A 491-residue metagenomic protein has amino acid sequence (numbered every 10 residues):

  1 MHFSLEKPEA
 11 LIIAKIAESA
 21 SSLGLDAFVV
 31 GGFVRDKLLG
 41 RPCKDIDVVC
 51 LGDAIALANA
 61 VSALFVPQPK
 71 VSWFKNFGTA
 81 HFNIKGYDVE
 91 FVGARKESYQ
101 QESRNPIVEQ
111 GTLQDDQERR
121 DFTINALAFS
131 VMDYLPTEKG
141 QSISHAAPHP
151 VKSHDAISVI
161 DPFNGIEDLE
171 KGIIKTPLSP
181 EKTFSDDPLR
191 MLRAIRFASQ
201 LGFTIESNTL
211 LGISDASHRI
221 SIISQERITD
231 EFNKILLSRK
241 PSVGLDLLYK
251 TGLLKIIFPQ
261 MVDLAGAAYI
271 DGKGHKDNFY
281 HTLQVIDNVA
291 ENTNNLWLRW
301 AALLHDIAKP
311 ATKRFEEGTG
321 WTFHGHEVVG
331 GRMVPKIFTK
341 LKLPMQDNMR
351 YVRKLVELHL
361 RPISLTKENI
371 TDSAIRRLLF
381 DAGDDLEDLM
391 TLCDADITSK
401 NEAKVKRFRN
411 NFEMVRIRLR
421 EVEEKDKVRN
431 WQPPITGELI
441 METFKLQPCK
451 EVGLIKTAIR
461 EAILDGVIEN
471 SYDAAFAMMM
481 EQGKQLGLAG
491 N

Functional and structural regions predicted by a protein language model:
M1-N491: Catalytic cores of the polymerase beta-like nucleotidyltransferase superfamily and closely associated nucleotide
